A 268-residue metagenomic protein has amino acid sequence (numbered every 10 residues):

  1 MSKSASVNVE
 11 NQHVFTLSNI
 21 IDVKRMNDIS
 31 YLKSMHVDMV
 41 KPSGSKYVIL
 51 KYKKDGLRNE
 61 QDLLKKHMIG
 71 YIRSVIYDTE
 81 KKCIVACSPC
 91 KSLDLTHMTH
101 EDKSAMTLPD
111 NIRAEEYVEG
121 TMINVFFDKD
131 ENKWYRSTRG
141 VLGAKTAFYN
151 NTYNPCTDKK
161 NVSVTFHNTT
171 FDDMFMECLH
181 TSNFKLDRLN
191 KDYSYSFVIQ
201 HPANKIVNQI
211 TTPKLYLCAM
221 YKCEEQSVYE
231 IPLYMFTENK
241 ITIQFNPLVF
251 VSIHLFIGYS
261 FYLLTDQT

Functional and structural regions predicted by a protein language model:
M1-T268: Core nucleotide-handling region used for phosphoryl-transfer chemistry
